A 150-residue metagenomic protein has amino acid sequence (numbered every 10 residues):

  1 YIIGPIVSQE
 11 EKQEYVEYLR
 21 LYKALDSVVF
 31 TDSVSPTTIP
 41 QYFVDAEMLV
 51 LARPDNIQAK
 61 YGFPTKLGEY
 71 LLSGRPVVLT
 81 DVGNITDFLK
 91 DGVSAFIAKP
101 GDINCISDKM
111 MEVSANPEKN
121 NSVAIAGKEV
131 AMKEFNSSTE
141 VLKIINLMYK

Functional and structural regions predicted by a protein language model:
I3-G4, K12-P40: Nucleotide-activated donor-binding/catalytic signature segment of Leloir-type glycosyltransferases, i.e., the conserved
S35-A46, L72, K90, D108: Short acidic alpha-helix that forms the nucleotide-activated donor recognition element in Leloir-type transferases
F43-Y61, R75: Acidic donor-binding loop of glycosyltransferase active sites
L49-L51, E69-L72, P76-L79, F96: Short hydrophobic beta-strand element within catalytic cores of glycosyltransferases and related nucleotide-activated
Q58-L67, L71, D81: Short glycine/acidic-rich beta->alpha loop that forms part of the nucleotide-sugar donor binding site in diverse
Y61, V82-G92, F96-I97: Short acidic/histidine- and often glycine-rich active-site loop of Leloir-type glycosyltransferases that engages
D91-G92, F96-I103, E112-P117: Conserved acidic donor-binding segment of nucleotide-sugar-dependent glycosyltransferases
C105, E112, K119-K133, K143-N146: A short, well-ordered alpha-helix in the C-terminal region of glycosyltransferases
